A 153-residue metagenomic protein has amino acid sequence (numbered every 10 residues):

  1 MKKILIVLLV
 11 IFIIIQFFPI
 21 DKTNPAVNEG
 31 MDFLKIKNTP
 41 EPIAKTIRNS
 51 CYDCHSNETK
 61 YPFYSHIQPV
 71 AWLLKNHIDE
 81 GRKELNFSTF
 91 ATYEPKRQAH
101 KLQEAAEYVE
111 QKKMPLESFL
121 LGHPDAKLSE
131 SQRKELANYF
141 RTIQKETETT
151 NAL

Functional and structural regions predicted by a protein language model:
M1-L34, T142-L153: Post-cleavage N-terminal segment of exported redox proteins
T23-N38, F87-T92, E117, L121: Sequence context of c-type cytochrome heme-c attachment sites
K37, E41, K45, K96 (+1 more regions): Soluble non-cytosolic domains of exported or imported proteins
T39-Y52, L74: Sequence/structural segment immediately N-terminal to covalent heme-attachment motifs in c-type and related
I47-E58, M114, L136: The canonical Cys-X-X-Cys-His
Y61-K75: Acidic helix-start/capping segments at beta-turn-to-alpha-helix junctions
W72-G122: Extracytoplasmic electron-transfer domains, predominantly the class I c-type cytochrome c fold
Q111-M114, L120, P124-T150: C-terminal capping alpha-helices of c-type cytochrome domains
